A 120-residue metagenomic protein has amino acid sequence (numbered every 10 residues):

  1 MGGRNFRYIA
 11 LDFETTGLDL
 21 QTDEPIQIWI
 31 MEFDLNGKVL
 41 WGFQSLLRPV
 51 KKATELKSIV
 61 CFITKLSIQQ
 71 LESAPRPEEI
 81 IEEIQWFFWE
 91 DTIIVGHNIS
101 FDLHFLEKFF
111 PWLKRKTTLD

Functional and structural regions predicted by a protein language model:
M1-K116: Conserved non-catalytic scaffold segment of RNase H-like nuclease domains
L119-D120: Short, flexible loop segments at boundaries between secondary-structure elements
